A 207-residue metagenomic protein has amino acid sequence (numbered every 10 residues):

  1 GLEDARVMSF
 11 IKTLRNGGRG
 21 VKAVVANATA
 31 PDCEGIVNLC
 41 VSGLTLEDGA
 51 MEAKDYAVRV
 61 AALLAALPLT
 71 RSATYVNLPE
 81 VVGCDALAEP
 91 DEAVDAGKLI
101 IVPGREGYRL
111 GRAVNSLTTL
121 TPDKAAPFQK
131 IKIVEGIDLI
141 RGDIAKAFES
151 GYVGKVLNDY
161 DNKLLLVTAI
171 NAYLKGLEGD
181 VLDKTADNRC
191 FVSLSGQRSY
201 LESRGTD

Functional and structural regions predicted by a protein language model:
G1-Y75: Extracellular Cys-Trp
R71-Y75, E80, D91-D207: Structured, hydrophobic secondary-structure cores that serve as assembly/anchoring elements
